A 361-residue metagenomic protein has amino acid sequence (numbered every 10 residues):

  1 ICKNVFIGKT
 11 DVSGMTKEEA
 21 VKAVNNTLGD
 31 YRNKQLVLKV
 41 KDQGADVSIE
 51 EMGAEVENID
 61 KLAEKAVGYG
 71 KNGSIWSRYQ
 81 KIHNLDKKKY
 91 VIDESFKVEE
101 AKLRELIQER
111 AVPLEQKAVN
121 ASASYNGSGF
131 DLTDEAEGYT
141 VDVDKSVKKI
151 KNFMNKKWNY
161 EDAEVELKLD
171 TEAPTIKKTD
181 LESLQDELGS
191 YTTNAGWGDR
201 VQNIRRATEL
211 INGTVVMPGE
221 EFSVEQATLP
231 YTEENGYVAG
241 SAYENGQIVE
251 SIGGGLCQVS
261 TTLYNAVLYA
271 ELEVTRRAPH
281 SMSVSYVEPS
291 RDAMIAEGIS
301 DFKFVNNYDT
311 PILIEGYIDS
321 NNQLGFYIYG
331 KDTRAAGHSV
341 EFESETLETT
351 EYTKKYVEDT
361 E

Functional and structural regions predicted by a protein language model:
K3-E18, K22, N26-G29, V91-F96: Glycine-rich loop/hinge motif
T10-T16, V47-E50, E135, D170-L181: Short, conserved secondary-structure transition motifs
D11, T16, V40-D42, E51 (+6 more regions): A mature extracytoplasmic/lumenal domain signature
G14-E18, D93-A101, T140-D144, E250-G254 (+1 more regions): Soluble non-cytosolic domains of exported or imported proteins
K17, V21-N25, A63, E100 (+5 more regions): Extracytoplasmic/secreted envelope proteins and their assembly/folding machinery, especially bacterial periplasmic
K34-G138: Signal peptide-directed extracytoplasmic domains
E109, S124-N126, E137, V147-E361: Well-ordered beta-sheet/strand-loop patches within structured domains
